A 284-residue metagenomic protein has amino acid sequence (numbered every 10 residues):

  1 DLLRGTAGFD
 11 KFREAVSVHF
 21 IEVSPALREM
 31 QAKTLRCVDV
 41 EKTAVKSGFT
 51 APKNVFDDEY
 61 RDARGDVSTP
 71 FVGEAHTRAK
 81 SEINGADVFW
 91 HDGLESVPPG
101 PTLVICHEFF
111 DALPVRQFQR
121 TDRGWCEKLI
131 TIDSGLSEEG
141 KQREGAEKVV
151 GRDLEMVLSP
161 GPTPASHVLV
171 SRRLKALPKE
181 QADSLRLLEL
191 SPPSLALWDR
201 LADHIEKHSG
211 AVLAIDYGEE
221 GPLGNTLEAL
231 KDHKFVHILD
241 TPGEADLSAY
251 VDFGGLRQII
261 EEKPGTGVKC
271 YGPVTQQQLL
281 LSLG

Functional and structural regions predicted by a protein language model:
D1-L94: SAM cofactor-binding core of SAM-dependent methyltransferases, primarily the Rossmann-like beta-alpha-beta module
E59, D87-G284: Class I S-adenosyl-L-methionine
